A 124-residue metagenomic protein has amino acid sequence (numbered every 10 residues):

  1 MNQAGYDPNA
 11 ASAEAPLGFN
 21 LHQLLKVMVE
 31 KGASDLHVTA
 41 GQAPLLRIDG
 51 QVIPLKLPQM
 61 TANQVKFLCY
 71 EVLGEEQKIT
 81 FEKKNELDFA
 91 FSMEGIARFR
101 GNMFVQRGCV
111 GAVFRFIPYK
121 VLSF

Functional and structural regions predicted by a protein language model:
N2-F124: N-terminal "pre-motor" subdomain/linker immediately upstream of P-loop NTPase catalytic cores
